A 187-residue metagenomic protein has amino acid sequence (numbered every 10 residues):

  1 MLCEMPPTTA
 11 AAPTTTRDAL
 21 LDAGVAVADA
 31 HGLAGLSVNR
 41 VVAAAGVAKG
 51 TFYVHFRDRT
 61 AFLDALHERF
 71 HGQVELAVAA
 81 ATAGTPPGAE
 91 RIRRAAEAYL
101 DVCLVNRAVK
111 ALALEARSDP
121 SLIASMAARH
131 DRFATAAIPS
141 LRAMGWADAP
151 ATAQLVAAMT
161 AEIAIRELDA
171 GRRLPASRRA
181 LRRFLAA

Functional and structural regions predicted by a protein language model:
M1-H31, G35-A44, A61: Basic, helix-initiating cap at the start of DNA-binding domains
M1-P7, D101, T135-A143, R166-A187: C-terminal peripheral helix-coil segments that are non-catalytic and often amphipathic
P13-G24, V41, L66-V78, A137: Generic hydrophobic, amphipathic alpha-helix propensity
A19, A28, F56, L63-F70 (+3 more regions): Alpha-helical DNA-contacting segments of helix-turn-helix folds
G46-F56: Short hydrophobic/aromatic patch on the recognition helix
A65, A79-V105, A153-V156: Hydrophobic alpha-helical connector segments
G72-E75, R94, D101-V105, D119-M144 (+2 more regions): Amphipathic alpha-helical packing segments from all-alpha helical-bundle domains
A79-A81, L112-P120: Short linear capping/connector segments at secondary-structure termini
